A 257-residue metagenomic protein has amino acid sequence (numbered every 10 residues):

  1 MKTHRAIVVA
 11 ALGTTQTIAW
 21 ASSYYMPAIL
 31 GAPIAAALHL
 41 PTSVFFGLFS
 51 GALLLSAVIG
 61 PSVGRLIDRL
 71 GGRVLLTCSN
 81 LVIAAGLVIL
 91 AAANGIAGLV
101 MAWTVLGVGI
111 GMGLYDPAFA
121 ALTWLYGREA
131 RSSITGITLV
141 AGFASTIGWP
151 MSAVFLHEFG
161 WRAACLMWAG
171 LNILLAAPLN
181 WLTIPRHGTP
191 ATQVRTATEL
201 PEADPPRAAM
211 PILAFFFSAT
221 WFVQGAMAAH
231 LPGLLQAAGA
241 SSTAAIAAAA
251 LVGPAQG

Functional and structural regions predicted by a protein language model:
I7-T42, I59-V63, W149, G225-P232: Extracytoplasmic
T17, G86, A97-G113, T138 (+1 more regions): Hydrophobic core of transmembrane alpha-helices in multi-pass small-molecule transporters, especially MFS/SLC-type
P27-G31, P206-G257: Extracytoplasmic gate region of multi-pass secondary transporters
G47-R65, A250-G257: Central cavity-lining transmembrane alpha-helices of secondary-active solute carriers, predominantly the Major
V58-A97: Conserved MFS/SLC helix-loop-helix module at the cytosolic interface between two early adjacent transmembrane helices
M112-Y126: Intracellular juxtamembrane helix-capping segments at the cytosolic ends of symmetry-related transmembrane helices
G136-H187: Helix-loop-helix hairpin linking two adjacent transmembrane segments in secondary transporters
L182-P201: Flexible cytoplasmic inter-helical loops of multi-pass small-molecule transporters
